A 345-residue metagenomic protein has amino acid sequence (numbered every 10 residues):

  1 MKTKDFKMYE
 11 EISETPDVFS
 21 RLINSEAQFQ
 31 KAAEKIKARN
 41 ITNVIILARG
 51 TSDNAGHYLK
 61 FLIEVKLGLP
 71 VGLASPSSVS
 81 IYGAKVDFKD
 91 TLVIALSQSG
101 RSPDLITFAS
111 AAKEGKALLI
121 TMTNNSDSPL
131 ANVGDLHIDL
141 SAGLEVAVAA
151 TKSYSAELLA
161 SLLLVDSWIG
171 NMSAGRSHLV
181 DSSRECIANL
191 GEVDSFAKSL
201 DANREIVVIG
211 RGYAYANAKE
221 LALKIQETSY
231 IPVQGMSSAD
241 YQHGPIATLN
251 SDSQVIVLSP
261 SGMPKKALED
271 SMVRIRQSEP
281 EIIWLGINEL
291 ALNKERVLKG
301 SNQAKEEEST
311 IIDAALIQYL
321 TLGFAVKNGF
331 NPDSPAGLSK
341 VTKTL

Functional and structural regions predicted by a protein language model:
K2-I41, L136-I138, L144-Q254, P264 (+1 more regions): Active-site phosphate/pyrophosphate-binding segments
Q28-F29, K37-D181, R211, I246 (+2 more regions): Glycine-rich phosphate-binding loops that contact phosphosugars or nucleotide phosphates
H57, L158, K219, A314-Q318: Short, well-ordered alpha-helical segments
E227, R274-Q277, L322: Short basic/hydrophobic patches in alpha-helices and adjacent helix-turn junctions that form amphipathic surface motifs
Q303-L345: Peripheral docking tails and interdomain loops at the edges of cofactor- or intermediate-handling domains
